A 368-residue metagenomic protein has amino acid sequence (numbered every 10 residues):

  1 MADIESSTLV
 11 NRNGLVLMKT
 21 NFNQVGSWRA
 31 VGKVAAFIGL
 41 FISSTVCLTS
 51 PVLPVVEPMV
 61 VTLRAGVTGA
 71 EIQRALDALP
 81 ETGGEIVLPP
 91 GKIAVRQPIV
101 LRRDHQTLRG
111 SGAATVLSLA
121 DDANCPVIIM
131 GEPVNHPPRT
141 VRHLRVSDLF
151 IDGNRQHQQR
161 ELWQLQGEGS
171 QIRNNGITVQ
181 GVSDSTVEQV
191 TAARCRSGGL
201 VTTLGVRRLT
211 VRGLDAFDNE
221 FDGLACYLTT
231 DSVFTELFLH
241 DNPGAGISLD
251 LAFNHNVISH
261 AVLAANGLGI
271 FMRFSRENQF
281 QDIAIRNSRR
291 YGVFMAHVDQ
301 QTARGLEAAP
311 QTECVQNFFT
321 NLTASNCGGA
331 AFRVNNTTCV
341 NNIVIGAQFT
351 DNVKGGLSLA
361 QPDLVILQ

Functional and structural regions predicted by a protein language model:
K33-V46: Bacterial N-terminal signal peptides
C47-R74: Right-handed parallel beta-helix/beta-solenoid
G66-Q73, G83-T107, S111-N124, I151: N-terminal extracellular ligand-recognition/capping segment immediately after the signal peptide
I72-A78, A94-R103, D222, R273 (+1 more regions): Short, T/G/N/S-enriched strand-turn elements that build extracellular solenoid repeat scaffolds
L88, T107-S111, V141-V146, S185-E188 (+9 more regions): All-beta strand scaffolds that present successive hydrophobic residues in beta-strands
L119-H136, I151-G176, F221-D222, A245-S248 (+4 more regions): Acidic/polar low-complexity surface segments
P138-N242: Right-handed parallel beta-helix
